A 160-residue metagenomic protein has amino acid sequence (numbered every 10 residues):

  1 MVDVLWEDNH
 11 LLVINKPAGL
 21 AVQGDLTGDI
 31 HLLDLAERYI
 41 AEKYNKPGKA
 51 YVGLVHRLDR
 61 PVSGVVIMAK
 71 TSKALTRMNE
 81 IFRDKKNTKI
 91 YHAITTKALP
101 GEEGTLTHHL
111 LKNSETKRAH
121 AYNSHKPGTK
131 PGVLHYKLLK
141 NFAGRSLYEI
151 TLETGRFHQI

Functional and structural regions predicted by a protein language model:
M1-Q159: RNA pseudouridine synthases
